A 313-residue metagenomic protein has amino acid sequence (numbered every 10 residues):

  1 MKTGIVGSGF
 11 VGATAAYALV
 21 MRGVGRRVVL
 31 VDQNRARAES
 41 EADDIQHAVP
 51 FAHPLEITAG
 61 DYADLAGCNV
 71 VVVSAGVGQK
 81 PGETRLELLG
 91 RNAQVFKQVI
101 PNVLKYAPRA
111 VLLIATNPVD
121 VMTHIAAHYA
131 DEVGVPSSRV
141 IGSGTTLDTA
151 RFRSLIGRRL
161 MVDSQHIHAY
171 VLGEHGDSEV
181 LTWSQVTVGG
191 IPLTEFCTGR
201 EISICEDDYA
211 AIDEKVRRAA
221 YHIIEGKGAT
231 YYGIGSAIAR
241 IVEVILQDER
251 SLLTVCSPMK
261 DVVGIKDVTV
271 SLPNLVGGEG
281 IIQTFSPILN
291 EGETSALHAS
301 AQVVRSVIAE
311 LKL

Functional and structural regions predicted by a protein language model:
M1-T3: Extreme N-terminal starter segment of soluble prokaryotic enzymes
S8-G9: Glycine-rich Rossmann-fold phosphate-binding loop(s) that bind the pyrophosphate of adenine dinucleotide cofactors
G12-A13: N-terminal Rossmann-fold NAD(P) dinucleotide-binding loop
L19: Aromatic pocket-lining residues of Rossmann-like dinucleotide-binding sites
R27, Q33-N69, E83, S306-L313: Conserved N-terminal Rossmann-fold NAD(P) cofactor-binding segment
V49-V70, G76-A107: A structured beta-alpha segment of the ubiquitous adenosine-cofactor-binding alpha/beta core
R85-R153: Rossmann-like NAD(P)(H) cofactor-binding subdomain of soluble oxidoreductases
E132-R139, L147-L313: C-terminal substrate-binding/catalytic lobe of Rossmann-fold NAD(P)-dependent dehydrogenases
